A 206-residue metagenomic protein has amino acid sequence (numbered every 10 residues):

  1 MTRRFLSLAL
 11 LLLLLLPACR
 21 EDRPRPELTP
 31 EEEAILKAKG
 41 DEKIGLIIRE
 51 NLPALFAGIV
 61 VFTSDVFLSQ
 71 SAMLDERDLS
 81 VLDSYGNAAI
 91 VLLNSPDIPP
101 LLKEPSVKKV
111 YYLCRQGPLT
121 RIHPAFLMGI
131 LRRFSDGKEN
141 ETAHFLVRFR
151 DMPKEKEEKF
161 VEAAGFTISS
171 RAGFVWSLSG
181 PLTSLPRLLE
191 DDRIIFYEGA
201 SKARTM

Functional and structural regions predicted by a protein language model:
R3-A9: Sec-dependent signal peptide recognition, specifically the positively charged N-region followed immediately by
L12-A18: Hydrophobic h-region of N-terminal signal peptides that target proteins for export in Gram-negative bacteria
C19-M206: Autoinhibitory N-terminal propeptides
